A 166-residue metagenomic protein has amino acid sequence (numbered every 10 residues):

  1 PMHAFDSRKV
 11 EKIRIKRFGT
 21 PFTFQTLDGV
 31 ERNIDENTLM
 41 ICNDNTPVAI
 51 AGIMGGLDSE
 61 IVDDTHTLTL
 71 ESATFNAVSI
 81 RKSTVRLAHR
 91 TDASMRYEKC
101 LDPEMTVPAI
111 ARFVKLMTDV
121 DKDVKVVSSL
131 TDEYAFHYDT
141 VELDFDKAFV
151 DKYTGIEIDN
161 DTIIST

Functional and structural regions predicted by a protein language model:
P1-T166: RNA/tRNA-interacting regions in translation and RNA-turnover enzymes
